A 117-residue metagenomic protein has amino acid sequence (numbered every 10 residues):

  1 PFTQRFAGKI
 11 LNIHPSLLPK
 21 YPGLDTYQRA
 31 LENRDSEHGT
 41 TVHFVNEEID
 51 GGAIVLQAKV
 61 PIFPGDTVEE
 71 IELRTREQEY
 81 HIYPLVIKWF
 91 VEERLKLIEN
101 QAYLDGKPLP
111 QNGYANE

Functional and structural regions predicted by a protein language model:
P1-D105: Donor/substrate-binding cores of folate-linked one-carbon enzymes
E99-E117: Short, basic/aromatic-enriched C-terminal tail that caps enzymatic domains
